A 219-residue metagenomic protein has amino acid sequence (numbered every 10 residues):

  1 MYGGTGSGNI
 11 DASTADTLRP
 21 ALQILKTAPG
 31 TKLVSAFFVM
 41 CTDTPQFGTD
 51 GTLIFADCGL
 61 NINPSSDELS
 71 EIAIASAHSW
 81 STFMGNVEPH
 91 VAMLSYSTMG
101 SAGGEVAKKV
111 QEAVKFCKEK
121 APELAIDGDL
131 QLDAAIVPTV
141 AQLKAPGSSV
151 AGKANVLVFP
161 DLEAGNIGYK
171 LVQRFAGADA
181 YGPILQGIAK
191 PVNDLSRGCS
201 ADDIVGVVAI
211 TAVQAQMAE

Functional and structural regions predicted by a protein language model:
M1-A151, N155-E219: Anion-binding alpha/beta catalytic cores of soluble intermediary-metabolism enzymes, centered on
